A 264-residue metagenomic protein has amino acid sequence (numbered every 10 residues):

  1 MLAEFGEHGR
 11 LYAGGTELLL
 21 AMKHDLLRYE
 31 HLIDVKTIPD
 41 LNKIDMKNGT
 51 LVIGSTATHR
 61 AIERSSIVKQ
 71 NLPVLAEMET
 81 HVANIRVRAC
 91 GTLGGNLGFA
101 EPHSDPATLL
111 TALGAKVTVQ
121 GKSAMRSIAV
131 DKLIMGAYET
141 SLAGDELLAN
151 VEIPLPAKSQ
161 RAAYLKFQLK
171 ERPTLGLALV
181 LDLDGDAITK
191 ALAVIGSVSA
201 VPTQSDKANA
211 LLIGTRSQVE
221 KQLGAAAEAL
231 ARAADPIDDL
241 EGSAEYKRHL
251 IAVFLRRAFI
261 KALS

Functional and structural regions predicted by a protein language model:
M1-S264: C-terminal structural segment of proteins
